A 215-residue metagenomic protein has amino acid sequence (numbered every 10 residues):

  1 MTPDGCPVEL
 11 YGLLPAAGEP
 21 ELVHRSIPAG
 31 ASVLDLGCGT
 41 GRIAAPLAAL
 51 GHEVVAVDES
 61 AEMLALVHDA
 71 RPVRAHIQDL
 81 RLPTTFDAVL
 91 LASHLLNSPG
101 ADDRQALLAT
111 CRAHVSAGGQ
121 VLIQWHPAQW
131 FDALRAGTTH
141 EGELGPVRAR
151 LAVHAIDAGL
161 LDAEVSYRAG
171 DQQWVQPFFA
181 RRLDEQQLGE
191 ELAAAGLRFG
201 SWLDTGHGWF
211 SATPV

Functional and structural regions predicted by a protein language model:
M1-A31: Conserved class I S-adenosyl-L-methionine
G30-G39: Conserved class I S-adenosyl-L-methionine
G41-D79: Class I SAM-dependent methyltransferase SAM/SAH-binding core
R81-V89: A short acidic, Gly/Pro-enriched loop at the edge of an enzyme's catalytic core that lines a small-molecule cofactor
A92-S93: Residues lining the SAM
Q105-A117: A short glycine-rich, Lys/Arg-flanked "PGG" loop and its adjoining helix->strand segment in the class I
L122-Q187: SAM-dependent methyltransferase
Q187, E191-V215: C-terminal lobe and adjacent flexible extensions of AdoMet/dcAdoMet transferase-like proteins
